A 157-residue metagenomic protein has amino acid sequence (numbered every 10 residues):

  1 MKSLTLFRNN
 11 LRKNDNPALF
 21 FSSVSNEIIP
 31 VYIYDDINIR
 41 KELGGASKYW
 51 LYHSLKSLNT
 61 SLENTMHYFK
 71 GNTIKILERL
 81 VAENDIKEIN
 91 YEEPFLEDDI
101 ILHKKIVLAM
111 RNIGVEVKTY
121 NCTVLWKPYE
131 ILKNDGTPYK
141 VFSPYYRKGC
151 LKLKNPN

Functional and structural regions predicted by a protein language model:
M1-P156: Trp/Phe/Arg-rich N-terminal binding region typifying the photolyase-homology
